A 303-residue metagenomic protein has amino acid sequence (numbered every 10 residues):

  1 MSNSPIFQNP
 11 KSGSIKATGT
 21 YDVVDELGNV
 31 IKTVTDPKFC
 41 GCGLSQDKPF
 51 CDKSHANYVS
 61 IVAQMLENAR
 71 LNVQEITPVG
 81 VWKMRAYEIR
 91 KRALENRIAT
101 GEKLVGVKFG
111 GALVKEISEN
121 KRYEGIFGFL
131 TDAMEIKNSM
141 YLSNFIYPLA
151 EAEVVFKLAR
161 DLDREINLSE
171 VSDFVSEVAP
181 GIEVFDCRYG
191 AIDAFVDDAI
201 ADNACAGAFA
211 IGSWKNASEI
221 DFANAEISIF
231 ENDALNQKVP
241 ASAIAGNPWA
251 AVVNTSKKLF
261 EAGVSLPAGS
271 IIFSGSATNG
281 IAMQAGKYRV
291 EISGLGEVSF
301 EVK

Functional and structural regions predicted by a protein language model:
M1-L44, K48, S60: N-terminal pre-ligand scaffold of iron-sulfur
S12, G269, A285-K287: Loop/turn positions that initiate beta-strands
G28-N29, A251-M283: A conserved acidic, glycine/proline-rich C-terminal tail/linker
Q46, A277-I281, L295-E297: Short, charged beta-turn/beta-strand-edge "cap" motif at the junction between a beta-strand and an adjacent loop
P49-K53: Cysteine-centered loop/knuckle micro-motif
S54-S60: Short Cys/His-rich micro-motifs in 6-15 aa windows
I61-G246, K287-R289, E297-K303: Catalytic-core "active-site belt" of small-molecule-metabolizing enzymes, emphasizing His/Asp/Glu-rich regions
S274, V290-E291: A generic structural signal for residues embedded in beta-strands
